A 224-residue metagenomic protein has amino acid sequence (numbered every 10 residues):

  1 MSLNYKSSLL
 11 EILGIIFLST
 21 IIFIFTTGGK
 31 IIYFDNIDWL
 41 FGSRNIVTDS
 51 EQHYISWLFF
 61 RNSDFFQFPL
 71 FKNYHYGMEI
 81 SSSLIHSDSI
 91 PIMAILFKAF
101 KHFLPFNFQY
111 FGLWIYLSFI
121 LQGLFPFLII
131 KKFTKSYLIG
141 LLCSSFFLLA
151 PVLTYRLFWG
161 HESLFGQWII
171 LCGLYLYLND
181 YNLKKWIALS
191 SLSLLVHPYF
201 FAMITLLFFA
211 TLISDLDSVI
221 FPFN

Functional and structural regions predicted by a protein language model:
M1-K6: Short, Lys/Arg-rich, polar N-terminal cytosolic tail immediately upstream of the first transmembrane signal-anchor
S8-I15, G112, G140, N182 (+1 more regions): Residue-level signature of transmembrane alpha-helical entry/exit and packing/kink sites in multi-pass membrane
L10-S19, D215-N224: Hydrophobic alpha-helical membrane-interfacial segments at the cytosolic entry of transmembrane helices
I22-Q122, A150-V152, H161-G166: Membrane-interface coil-to-helix junctions
T27, H102, L212, L216-V219: Transmembrane helix-loop junctions and nearby membrane-interface residues
Y116-I129, L138-L178, L183-D215: Membrane-embedded helix bundles of polyisoprenyl
